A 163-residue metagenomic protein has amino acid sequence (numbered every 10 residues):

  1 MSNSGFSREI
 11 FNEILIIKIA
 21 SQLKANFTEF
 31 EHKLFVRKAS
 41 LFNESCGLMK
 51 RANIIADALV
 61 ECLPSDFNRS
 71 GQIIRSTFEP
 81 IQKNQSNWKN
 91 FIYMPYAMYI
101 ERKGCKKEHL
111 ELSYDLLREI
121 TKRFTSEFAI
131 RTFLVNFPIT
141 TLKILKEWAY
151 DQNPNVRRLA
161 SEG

Functional and structural regions predicted by a protein language model:
M1-G163: Surface-facing alpha-helical segments and adjacent helix-coil boundary elements at the starts of domains
